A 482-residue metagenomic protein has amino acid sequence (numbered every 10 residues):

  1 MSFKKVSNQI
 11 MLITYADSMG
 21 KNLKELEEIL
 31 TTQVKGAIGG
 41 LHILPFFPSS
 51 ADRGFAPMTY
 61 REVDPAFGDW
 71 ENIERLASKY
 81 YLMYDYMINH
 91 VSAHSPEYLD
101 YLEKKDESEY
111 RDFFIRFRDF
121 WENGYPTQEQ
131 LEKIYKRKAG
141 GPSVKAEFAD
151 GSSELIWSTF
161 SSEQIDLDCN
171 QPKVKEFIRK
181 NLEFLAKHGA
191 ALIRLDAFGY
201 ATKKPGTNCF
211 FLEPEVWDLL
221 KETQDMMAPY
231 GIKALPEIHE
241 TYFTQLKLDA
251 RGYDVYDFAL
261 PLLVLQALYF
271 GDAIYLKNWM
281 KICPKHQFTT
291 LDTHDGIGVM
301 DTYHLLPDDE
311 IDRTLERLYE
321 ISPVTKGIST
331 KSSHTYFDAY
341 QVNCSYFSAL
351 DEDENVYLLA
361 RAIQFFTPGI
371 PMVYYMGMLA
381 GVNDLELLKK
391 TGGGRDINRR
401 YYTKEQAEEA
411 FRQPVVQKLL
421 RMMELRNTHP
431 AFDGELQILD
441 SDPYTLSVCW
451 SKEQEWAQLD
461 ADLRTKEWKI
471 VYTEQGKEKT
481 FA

Functional and structural regions predicted by a protein language model:
M1-K5, K479-A482: Basic/polar N-terminal segments that are highly enriched at the extreme N-terminus, encompassing both cleavable
S2-K175, R179, E183, K187 (+2 more regions): Acidic/aromatic-lined carbohydrate-recognition and catalytic surfaces of CAZymes acting on diverse glycans
L41, I193-L195, V373: Hydrophobic residues within beta-strands of alpha/beta enzymes
M87, L195-F198, I238-H239, D292-T293 (+1 more regions): Short, well-ordered beta-to-alpha junction loops that form the rim of enzyme active sites and present histidine/acidic
L185-A186, A191-L195, T289: Active-site regions of oxyanion-processing enzymes, predominantly non-cytosolic
E215, E222, G231, E240-T244 (+8 more regions): Anion-coordinating catalytic cores for phosphoryl-, nucleotidyl-, and glycosidic chemistry
K281-K469: Loop/helix patches that line or flank the sugar-binding groove of alpha-linked glycan CAZymes
R464-A482: C-terminal beta-sandwich/jelly-roll accessory domains of carbohydrate-active enzymes
